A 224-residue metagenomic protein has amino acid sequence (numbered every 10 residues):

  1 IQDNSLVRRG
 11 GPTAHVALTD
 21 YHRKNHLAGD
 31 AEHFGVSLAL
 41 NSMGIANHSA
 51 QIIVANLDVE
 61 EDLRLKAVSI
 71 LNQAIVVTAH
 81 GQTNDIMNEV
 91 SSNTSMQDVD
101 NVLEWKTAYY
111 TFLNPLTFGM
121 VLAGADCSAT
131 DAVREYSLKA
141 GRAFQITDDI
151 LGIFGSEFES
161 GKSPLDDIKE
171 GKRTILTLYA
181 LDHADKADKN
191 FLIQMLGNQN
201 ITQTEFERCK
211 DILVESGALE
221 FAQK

Functional and structural regions predicted by a protein language model:
I1-K224: All-alpha prenyltransferase/terpene-synthase fold signal
